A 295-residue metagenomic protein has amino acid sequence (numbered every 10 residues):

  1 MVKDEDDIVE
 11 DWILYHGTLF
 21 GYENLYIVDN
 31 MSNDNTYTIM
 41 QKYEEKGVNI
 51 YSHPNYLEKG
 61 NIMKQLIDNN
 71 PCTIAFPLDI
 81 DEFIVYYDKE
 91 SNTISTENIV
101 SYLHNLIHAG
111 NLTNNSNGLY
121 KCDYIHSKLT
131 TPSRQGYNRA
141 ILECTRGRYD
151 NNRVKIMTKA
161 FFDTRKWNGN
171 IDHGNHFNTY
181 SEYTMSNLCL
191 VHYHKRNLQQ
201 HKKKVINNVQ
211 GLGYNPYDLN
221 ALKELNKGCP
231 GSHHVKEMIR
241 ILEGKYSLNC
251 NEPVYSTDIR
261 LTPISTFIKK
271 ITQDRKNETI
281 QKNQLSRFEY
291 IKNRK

Functional and structural regions predicted by a protein language model:
M1-G17, M31: Active-site beta-to-alpha loop of glycosyltransferases that engages the nucleotide-sugar donor
W12, Y56-N69: Glycine-rich, basic loop-to-helix element that forms the pyrophosphate-binding segment of sugar-nucleotide handling
Y22-M31, S52: Short beta-strand/loop segment that forms part of the nucleotide-sugar
E23, T73, N115: Short acidic/polar active-site loop segments enriched in Thr and Asp
D29-K42, N55: A conserved acidic beta->alpha catalytic loop
E44-N61: Conserved donor nucleotide-binding strand/loop of the catalytic core
N61, Y86-K295: Catalytic-site signature of metal-activated, phosphate-bearing donor transferases, centered on the GT-A/GT-A-like
C72-Y86: Short beta-strand-to-loop acidic/aromatic patch adjacent to the donor-nucleotide binding site
